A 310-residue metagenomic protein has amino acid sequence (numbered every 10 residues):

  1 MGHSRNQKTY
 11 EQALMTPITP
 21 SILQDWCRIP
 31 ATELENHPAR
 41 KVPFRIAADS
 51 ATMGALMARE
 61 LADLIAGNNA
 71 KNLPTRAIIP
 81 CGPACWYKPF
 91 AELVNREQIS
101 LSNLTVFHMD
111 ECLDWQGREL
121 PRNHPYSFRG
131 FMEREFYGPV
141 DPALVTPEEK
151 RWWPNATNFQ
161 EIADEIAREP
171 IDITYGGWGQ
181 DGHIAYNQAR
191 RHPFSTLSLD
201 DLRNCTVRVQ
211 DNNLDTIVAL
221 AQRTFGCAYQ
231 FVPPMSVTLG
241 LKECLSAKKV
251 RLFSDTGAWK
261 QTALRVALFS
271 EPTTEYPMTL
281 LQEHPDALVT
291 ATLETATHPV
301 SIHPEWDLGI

Functional and structural regions predicted by a protein language model:
G2-A77: N-terminal glycine-/serine-/threonine-rich phosphate-binding loop
G2-P17, N36, K41-V42, A48 (+1 more regions): ATP/nucleoside-binding phosphotransfer catalytic cores, i.e., glycine-rich phosphate-binding loops
S21-R45, A55, I99-Y175, F231: Ligand-binding beta-strand-loop-alpha-helix segment within the catalytic cores of soluble metabolic enzymes
A66-Q98: Glycine-rich N-terminal segment of FAD-binding domains in flavoprotein oxidoreductases, spanning the beta-loop-helix
A77-W86, Q180-H183, G257-K260: Gly/Ser/Thr-rich loops at beta-strand to alpha-helix junctions that form or flank small-molecule/cofactor-binding
F90-L101, N123-H124, A189-L199: A glycine- and small-aliphatic-rich helix-loop capping segment at beta-alpha/alpha-beta transitions that lines
A163-D164, I184-S198, T262-V266, S301: A short secondary-structure junction signal
A185-P233, V237-L239: Class I SAM-dependent methyltransferase SAM-binding "motif I" and its flanking Rossmann-like core
